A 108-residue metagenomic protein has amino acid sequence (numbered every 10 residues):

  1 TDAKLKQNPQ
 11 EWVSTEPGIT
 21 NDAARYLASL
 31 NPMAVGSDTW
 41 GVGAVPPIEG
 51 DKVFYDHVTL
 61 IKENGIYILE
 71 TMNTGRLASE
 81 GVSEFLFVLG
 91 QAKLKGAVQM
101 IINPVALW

Functional and structural regions predicted by a protein language model:
T1-W108: Active-/binding-site microenvironments in catalytic and ligand-binding cores
